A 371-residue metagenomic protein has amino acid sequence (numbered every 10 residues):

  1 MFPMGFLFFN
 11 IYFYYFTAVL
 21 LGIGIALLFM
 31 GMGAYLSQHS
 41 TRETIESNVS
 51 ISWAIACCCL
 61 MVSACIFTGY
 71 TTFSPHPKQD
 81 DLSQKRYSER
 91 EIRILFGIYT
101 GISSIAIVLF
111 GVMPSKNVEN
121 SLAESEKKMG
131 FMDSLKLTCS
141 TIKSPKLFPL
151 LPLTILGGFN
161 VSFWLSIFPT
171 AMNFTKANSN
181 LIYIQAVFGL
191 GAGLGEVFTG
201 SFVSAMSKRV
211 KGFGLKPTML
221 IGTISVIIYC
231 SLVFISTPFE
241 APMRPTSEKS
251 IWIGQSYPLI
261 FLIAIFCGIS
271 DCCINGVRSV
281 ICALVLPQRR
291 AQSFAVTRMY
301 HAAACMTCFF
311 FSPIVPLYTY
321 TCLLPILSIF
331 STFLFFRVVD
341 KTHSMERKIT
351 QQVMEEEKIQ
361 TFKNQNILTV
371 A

Functional and structural regions predicted by a protein language model:
L7, S37-E46, A56, L60 (+7 more regions): Extracellular/lumenal inter-transmembrane loop segments of multi-pass membrane transporters
Y12-L20, L262-I263: Paired small-residue
Y15, L27-M32, I167, G276-V277: Transmembrane alpha-helix boundary/hinge residues in polytopic small-molecule transporters
L21, I25-G33, T44-E91, F96-S103 (+6 more regions): Glycine-rich segments within core transmembrane alpha-helices of 12-TM secondary carriers
T44, M61, T68-P149, T342-L368: Intracellular loop-helix junctions on the cytosolic face of multi-pass helical membrane proteins
G101-F294: Membrane-interfacial loop- and helix-cap regions that link adjacent transmembrane helices in polytopic membrane proteins
S103-P114, C230-T237, F310-P313, Y320-E357 (+1 more regions): Multi-pass alpha-helical transporter architecture, strongest for 12-TM Major Facilitator/SLC carriers used
Y257-K341: C-terminal transmembrane module of eukaryotic multi-pass membrane proteins
